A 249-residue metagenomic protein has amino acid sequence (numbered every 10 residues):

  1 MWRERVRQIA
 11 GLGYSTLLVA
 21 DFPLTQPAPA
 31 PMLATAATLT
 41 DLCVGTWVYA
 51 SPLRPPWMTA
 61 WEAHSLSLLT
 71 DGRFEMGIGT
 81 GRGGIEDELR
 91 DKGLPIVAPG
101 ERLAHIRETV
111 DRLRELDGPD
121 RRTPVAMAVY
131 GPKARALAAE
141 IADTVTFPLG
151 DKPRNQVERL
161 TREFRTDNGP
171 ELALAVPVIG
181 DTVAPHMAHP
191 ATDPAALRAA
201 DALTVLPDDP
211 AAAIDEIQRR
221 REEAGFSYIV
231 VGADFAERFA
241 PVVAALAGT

Functional and structural regions predicted by a protein language model:
M1-T249: Active-site-adjacent structural elements that line small-molecule/cofactor binding pockets in enzymes
